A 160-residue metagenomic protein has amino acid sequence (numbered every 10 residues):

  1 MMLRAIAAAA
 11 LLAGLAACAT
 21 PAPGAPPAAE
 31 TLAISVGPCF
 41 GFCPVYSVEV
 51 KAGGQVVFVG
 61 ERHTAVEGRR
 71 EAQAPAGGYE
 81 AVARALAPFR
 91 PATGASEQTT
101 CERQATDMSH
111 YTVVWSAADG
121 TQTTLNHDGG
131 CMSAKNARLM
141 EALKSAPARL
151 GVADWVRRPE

Functional and structural regions predicted by a protein language model:
M1-A7: Bacterial N-terminal signal peptides that target proteins for export
L15-A17: C-terminal motif of bacterial Sec signal peptides marking the signal peptidase cleavage site
A19-F40, Y46, F89-E160: Short, well-ordered, aromatic-rich surface patches in folded extracellular/luminal domains
F42-P44, F58-V59: Short, solvent-exposed loop/turn elements at domain surfaces
V45-S47, R69-Q73, T124: Well-ordered beta-strand positions in beta-sheet-rich domains
V50-Q55: Short, solvent-exposed coil/turn segments at beta-strand boundaries
F58-G94: A short-motif feature that recognizes glycine-rich, charge-decorated loops that bind or process nucleotide phosphates
